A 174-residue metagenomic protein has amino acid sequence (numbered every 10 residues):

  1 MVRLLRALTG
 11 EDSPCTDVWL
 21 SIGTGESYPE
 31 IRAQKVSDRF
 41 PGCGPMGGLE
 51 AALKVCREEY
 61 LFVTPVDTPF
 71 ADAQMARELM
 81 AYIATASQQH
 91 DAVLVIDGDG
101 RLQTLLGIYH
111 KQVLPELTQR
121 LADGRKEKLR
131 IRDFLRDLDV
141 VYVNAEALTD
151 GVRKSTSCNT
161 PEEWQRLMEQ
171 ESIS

Functional and structural regions predicted by a protein language model:
M1-L129, D133-R153, M168-S172: Nucleotide and nucleotide-moiety/phosphate-recognizing core
T156-S174: Short, basic/aromatic-enriched C-terminal tail that caps enzymatic domains
